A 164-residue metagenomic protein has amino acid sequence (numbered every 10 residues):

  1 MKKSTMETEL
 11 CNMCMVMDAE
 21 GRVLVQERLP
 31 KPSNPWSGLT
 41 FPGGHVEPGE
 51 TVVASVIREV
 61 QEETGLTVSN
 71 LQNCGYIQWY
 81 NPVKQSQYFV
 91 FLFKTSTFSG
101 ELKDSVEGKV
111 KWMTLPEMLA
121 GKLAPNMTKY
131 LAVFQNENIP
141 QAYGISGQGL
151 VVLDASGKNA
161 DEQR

Functional and structural regions predicted by a protein language model:
M1-V23, H45: Conserved N-terminal beta-strand and adjoining loop/helix that marks the start of the Nudix/MutT-like hydrolase domain
M17-R22, K31, E47, S96-G100: Short, charged/polar surface micro-motifs in flexible loops or helix N-caps
R28-K31, K109: Short, solvent-exposed aromatic-acidic interface loops
P32-S37, Q87-F89: A conserved beta-turn-beta hairpin within the catalytic core of GNAT-like acetyltransferases that forms part
H45-S69, W79-Y130, S156-R164: Unchanged
F134-R164: Charged phosphate-binding loop/patch that engages nucleotide di/tri-phosphates or the phosphate backbone of nucleic
